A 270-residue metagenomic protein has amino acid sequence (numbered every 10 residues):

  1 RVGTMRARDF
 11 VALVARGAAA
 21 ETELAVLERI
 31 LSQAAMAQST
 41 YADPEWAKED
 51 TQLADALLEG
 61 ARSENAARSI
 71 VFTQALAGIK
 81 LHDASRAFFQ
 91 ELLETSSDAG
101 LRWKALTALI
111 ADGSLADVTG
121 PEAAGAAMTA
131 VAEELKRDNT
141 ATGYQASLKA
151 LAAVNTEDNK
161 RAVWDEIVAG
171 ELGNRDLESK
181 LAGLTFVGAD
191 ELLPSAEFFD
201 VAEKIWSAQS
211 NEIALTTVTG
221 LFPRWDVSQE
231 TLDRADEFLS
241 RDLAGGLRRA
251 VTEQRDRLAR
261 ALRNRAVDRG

Functional and structural regions predicted by a protein language model:
R1-G270: Long, ordered, helix-rich scaffold segments
